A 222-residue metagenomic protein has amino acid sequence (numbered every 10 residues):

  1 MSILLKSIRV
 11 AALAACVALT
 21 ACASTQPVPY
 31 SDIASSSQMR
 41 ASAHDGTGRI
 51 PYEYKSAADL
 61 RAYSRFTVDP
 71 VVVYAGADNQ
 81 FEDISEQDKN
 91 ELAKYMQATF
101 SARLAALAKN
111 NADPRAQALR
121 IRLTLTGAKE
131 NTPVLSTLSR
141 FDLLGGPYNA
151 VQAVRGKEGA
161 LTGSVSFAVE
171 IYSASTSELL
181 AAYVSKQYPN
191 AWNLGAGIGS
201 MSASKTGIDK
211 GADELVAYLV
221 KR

Functional and structural regions predicted by a protein language model:
S2-A12: Bacterial N-terminal signal peptides that target proteins for export
A18-A21: C-terminal motif of bacterial Sec signal peptides marking the signal peptidase cleavage site
A23-Q26: Bacterial signal peptide processing site
Y30-E53: Post-signal peptide N-terminal segment of mature Sec-exported envelope proteins
D45-S56, S85, S101-K109, V151-R155 (+1 more regions): N-terminal post-signal-peptidase region of extra-cytosolic proteins
A57, D83, A150-S166, E170-A217: Short secondary-structure boundary motifs at beta->alpha junctions and helix caps
D59-T124: N-terminal segment of the mature soluble domain
A106-S175, G195: Surface-exposed short loop/turn segments
